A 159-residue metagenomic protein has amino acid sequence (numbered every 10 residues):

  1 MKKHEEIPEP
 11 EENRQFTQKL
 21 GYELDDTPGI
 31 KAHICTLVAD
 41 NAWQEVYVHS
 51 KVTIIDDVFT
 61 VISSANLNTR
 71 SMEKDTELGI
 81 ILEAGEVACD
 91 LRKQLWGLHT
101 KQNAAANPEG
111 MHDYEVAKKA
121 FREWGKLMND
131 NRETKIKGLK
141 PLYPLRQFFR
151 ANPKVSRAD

Functional and structural regions predicted by a protein language model:
M1-D159: PLD/PLD-like phosphodiesterase catalytic module centered on the HKD motif
